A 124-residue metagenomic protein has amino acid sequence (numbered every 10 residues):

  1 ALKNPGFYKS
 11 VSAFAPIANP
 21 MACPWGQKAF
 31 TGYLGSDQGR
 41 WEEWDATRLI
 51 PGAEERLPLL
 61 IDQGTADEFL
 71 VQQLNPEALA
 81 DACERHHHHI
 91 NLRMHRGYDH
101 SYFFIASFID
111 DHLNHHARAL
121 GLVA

Functional and structural regions predicted by a protein language model:
A1-A124: Non-catalytic cap/lid and distal C-terminal segments of serine-dependent acyl enzymes
